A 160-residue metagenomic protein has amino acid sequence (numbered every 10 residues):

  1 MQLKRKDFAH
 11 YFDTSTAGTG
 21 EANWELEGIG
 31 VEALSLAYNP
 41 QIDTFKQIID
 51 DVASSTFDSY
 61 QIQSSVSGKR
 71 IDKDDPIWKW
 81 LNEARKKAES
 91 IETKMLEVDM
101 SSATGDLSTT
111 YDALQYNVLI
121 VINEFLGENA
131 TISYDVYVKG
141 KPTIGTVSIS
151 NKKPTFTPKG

Functional and structural regions predicted by a protein language model:
M1-I71, N117-A130: Solvent-exposed edge beta-strands and adjacent loop segments that serve as assembly or binding interfaces
I29-V31, E97-I144: Short beta-strand and beta-hairpin "edge-sheet" elements
D50-L114, I144-I149: Extracellular/virion structural assembly segments
E83-E89, Q115-V118, K139, P154-P158: Short, low-complexity, polar/charged sequence segments that are solvent-exposed and flexible
T146-G160: Intrinsically disordered, low-complexity terminal/linker regions enriched in Pro/Ser/Gly and acidic residues
